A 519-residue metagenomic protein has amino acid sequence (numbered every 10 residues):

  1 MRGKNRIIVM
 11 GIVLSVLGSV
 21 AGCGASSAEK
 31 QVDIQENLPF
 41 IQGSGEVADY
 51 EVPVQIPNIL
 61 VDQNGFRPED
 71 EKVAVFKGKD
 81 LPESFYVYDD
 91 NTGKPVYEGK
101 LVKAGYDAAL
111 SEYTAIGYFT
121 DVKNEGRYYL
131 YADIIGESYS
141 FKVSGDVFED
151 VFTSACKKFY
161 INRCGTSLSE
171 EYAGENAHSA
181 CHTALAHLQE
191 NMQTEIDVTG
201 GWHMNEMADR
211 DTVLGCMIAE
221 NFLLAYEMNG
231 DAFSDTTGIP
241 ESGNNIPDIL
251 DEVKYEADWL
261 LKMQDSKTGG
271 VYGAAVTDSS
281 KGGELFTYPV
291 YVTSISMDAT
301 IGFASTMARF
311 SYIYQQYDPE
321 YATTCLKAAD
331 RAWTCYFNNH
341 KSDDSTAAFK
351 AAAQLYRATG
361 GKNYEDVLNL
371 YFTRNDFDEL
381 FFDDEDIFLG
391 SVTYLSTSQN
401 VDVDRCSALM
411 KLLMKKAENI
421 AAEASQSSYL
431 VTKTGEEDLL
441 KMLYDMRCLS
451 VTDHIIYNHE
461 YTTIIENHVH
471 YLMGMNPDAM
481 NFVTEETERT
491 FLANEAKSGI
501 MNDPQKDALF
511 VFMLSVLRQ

Functional and structural regions predicted by a protein language model:
V20-I34: Sec-dependent signal peptide cleavage junction
D33-D80, K142-L168: Non-catalytic, glycine-rich low-complexity segments
N58-G145: Ligand-binding face of N-terminal immunoglobulin V-set domains in extracellular IgSF glycoproteins
A74, A132, A219-E241, D258-K262 (+6 more regions): Well-ordered alpha-helical scaffold segments within catalytic/enzyme domains
D146-S169, I249-T268, C325-S342, R357-F381 (+2 more regions): Long, well-ordered core segments of solenoidal/helical folds
S154, K158-L214, N229, T236-S311 (+6 more regions): Extended ligand-binding groove/face enriched in aromatic
G201-V213, L285-T300, Y336-T346, Y371-F388 (+2 more regions): Solvent-exposed loop and edge beta-strand segments that line ligand/cofactor-binding and catalytic clefts
D386-I387, R405-C406, E436-E437, E460-Q519: CBM-like carbohydrate-recognition segments
